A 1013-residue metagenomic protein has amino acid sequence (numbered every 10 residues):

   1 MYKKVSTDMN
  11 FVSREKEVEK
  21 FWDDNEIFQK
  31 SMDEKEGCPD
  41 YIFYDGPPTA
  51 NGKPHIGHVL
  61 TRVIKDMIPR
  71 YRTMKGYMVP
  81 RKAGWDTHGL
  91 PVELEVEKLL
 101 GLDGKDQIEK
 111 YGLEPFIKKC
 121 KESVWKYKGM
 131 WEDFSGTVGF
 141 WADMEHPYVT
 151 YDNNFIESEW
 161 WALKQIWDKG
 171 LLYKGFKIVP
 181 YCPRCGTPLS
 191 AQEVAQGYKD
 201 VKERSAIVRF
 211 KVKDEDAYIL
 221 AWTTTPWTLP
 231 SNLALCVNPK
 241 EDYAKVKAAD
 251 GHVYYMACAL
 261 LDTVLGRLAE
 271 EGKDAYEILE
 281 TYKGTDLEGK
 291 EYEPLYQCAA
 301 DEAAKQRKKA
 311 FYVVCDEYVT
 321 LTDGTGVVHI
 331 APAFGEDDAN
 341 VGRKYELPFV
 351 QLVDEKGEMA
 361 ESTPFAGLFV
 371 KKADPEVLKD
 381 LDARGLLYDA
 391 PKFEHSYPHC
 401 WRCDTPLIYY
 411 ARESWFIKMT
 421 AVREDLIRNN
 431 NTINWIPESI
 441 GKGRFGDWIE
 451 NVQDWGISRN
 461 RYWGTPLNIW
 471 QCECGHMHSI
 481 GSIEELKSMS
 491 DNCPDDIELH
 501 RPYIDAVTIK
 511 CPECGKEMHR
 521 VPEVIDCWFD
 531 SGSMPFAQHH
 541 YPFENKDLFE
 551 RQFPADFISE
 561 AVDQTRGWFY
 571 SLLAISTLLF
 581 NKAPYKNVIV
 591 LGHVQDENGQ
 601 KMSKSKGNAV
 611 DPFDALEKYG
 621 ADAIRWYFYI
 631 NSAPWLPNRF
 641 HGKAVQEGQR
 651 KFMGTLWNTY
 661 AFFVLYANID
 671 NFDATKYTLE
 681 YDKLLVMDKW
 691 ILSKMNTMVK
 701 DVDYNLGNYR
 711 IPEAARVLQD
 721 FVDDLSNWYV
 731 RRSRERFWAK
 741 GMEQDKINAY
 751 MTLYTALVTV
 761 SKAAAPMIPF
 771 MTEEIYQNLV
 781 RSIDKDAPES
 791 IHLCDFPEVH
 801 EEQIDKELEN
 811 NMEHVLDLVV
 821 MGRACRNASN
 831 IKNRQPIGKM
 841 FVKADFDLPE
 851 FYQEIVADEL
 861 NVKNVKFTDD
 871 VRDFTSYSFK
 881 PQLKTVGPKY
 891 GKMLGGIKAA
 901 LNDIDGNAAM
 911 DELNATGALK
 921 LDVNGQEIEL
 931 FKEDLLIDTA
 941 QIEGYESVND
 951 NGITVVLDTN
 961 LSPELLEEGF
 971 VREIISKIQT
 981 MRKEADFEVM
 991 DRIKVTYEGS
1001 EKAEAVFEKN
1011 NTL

Functional and structural regions predicted by a protein language model:
M1-G251, A331-E336, V341-F365, L386-L426 (+6 more regions): N-terminal, positively charged nucleic-acid-binding surface of large information/translation enzymes
M1-N10, I427-S439, K676-Y677: Short, contiguous pre-domain boundary segments
E15-S31, A275-G289, M653, N907-G925: Amphipathic alpha-helical blocks
E19, W167-K199, R267-E277, Y282 (+4 more regions): Amphipathic alpha-helical
V63-P80, E336-E346, L378-L381, T565-N581 (+2 more regions): Metal-dependent nuclease catalytic cores in nucleic-acid-processing enzymes, especially RNase H-like/related
I207, D447-F529, S533-P535, Y541 (+3 more regions): Feature 926 captures the class I aminoacyl-tRNA synthetase adenylation module centered on the KMSKS loop
S231-L233, E241-Y243, K247-E355, D382 (+3 more regions): Catalytic alpha/beta core of large soluble enzyme barrels
K372-Y397, M893-D905: Phosphate/diphosphate-binding loops
